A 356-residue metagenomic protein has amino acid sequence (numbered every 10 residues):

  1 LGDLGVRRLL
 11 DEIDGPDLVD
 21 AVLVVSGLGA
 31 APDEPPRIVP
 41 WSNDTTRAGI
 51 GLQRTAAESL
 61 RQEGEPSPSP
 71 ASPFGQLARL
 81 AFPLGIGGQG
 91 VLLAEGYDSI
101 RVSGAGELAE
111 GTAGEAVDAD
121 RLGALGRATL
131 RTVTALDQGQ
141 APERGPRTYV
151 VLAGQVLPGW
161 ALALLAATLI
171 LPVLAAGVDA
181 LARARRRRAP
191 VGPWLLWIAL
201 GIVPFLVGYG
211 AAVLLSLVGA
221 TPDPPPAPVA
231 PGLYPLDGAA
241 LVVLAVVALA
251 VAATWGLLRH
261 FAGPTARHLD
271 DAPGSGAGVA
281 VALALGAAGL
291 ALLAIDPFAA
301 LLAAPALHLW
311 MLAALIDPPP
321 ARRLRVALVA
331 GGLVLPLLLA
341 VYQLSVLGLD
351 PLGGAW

Functional and structural regions predicted by a protein language model:
L1-V150: Soluble extramembrane regions of membrane proteins in the secretory/endomembrane system
G75, G111, T148, L152-Q155 (+2 more regions): A sequence-level detector of short, solvent-exposed, charge-rich linear segments
P83-L84, R121-A128, R144-R147, L152-L181: Long, internal scaffold/assembly segments composed of regular secondary structure
G114-A116, Y149-V156, G289-L293: Short, exposed beta-strand "edge-strand" segments with a Pro/Gly-rich flavor and a Y/T-containing core
A163-W356: Alpha-helical transmembrane segments of integral membrane proteins
